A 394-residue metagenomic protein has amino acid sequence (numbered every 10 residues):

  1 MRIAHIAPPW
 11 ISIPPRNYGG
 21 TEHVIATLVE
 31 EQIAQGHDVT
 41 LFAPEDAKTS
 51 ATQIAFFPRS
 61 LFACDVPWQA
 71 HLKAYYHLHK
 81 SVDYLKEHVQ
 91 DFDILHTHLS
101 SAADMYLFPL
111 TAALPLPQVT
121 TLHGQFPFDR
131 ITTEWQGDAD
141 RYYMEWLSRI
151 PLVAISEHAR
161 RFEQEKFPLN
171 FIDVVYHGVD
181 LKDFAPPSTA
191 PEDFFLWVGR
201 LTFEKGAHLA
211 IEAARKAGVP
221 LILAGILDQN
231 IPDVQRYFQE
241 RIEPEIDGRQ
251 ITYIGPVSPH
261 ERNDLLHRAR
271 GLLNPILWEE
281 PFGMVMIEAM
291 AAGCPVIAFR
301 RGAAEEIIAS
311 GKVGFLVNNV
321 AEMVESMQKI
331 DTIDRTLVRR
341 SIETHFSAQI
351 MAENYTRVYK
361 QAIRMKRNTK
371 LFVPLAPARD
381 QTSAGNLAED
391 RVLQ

Functional and structural regions predicted by a protein language model:
M1-Q394: Catalytic cores of nucleotide-sugar-dependent glycosyltransferases that transfer UDP/GDP/TDP-activated
